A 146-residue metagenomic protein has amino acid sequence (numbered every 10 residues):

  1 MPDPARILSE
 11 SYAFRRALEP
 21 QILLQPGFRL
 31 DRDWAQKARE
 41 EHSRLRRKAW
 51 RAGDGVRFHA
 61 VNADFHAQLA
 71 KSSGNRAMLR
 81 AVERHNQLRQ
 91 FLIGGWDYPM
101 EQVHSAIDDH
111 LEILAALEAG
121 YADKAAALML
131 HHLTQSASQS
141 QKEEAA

Functional and structural regions predicted by a protein language model:
M1-A13: HTH-adjacent hinge/linker in prokaryotic transcriptional regulators
D3, R84-H85, Q139, E143: Residue-level signal for well-ordered alpha-helical positions
S11-A17, L23-G95, I107-A115, K124-Q135: Conserved amphipathic alpha-helical segments that form helical-bundle/coiled-coil interaction surfaces
Y98-Q102: Solvent-exposed loop and edge beta-strand segments that line ligand/cofactor-binding and catalytic clefts
Y121: Conserved G/P- and acidic residue-centered "switch" motifs that form tight phosphate/ATP-binding loops in soluble
H132-A146: Short, charge-rich amphipathic alpha-helical segments embedded in non-transmembrane helical bundles/solenoids
